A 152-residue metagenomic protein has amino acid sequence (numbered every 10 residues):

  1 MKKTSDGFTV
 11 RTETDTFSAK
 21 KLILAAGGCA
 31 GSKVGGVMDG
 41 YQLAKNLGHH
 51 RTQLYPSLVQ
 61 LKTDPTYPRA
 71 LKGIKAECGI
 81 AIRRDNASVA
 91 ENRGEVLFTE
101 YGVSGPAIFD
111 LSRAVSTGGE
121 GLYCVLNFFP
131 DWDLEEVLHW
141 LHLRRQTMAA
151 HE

Functional and structural regions predicted by a protein language model:
M1-G7: A conserved short coil-to-beta-strand element within the FAD-binding core of flavoproteins
T4, T12, R84: Acidic surface patches and DE-rich sequence motifs
F8-R11, D15, P65, A70: N-terminal small/polar loop signature for handling phosphorylated ligands or for N-terminal nucleophile
V10, T16-K33, A44-K45, V96-Y101: Short hydrophobic core segments
E13, L22, P56, S112: Surface loops and adjacent helix of pleckstrin homology
S32-T52: Glycine-rich beta-alpha-beta "Rossmann" dinucleotide-binding loop(s) and their flanking helix/strand
H50-Q53, V59-E152: An anion/pyrophosphate-binding glycine-rich loop and adjacent beta-alpha core in soluble alpha-beta enzymes
